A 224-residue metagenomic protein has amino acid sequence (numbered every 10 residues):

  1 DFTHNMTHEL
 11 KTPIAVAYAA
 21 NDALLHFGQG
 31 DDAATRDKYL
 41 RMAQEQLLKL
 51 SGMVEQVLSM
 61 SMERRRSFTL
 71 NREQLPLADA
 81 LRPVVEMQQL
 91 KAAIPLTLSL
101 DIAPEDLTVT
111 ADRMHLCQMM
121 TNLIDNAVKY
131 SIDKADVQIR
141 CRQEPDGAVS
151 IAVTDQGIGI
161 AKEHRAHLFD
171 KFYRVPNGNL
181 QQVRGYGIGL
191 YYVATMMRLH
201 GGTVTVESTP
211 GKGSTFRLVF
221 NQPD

Functional and structural regions predicted by a protein language model:
E45-L50: Short alpha-helical segment of the dimerization/phosphotransfer core of two-component systems
T69, A103-T110, M114, S150: A short, conserved loop immediately preceding a beta-strand within the C-terminal catalytic
N71-E86: A conserved beta-strand-to-alpha-helix junction within the catalytic ATP-binding
N71-L75, P95-L107, E144: Conserved catalytic submotifs in the C-terminal HATPase_c
A127-V128: Short helix-loop "hinge" at the ATP-lid/N-box region of the Bergerat-fold HATPase_c
I160-F172: Short conserved segment of the HATPase_c
G201-G202: Conserved glycine-rich
